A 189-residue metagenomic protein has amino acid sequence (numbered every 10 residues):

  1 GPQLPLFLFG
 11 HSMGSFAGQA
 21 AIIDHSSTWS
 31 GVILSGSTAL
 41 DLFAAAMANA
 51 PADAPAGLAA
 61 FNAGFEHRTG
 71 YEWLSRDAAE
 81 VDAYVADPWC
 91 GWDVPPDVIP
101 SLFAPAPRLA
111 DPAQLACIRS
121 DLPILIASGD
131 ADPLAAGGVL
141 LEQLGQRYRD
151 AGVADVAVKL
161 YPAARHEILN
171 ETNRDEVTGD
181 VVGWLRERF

Functional and structural regions predicted by a protein language model:
G1-L4: Conserved acidic catalytic loop of the alpha/beta-hydrolase fold
F9-S12, F16-P95: Alpha/beta-hydrolase-fold enzymes
S26-S27, L115-S120, A151-V153: Short, conserved loop/helix-junction motifs that constitute active-site signature segments in enzyme catalytic cores
P95-A116: Active-site nucleophile elbow and catalytic-triad environment of alpha/beta-hydrolase enzymes
I126-S128: Short beta-strand/loop motif that positions the catalytic acidic residue of the alpha/beta-hydrolase fold
D130-P133, A164-R165: Acidic beta-to-alpha connecting loop that harbors the catalytic carboxylate
P133-Q143: Conserved alpha/beta-hydrolase "acid-adjacent" motif
A151, D155-F189: Catalytic active-site module of serine/aspartate enzymes centered on a nucleophile-bearing elbow/loop
